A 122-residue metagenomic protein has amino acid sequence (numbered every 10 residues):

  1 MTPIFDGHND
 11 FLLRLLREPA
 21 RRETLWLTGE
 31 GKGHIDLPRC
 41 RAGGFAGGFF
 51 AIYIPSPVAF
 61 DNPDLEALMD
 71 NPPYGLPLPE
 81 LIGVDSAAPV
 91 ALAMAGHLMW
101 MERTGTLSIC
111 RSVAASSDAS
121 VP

Functional and structural regions predicted by a protein language model:
M1-P122: N-terminal hydrophobic targeting/anchoring segments and the immediately downstream early-domain regions of hydrolases
